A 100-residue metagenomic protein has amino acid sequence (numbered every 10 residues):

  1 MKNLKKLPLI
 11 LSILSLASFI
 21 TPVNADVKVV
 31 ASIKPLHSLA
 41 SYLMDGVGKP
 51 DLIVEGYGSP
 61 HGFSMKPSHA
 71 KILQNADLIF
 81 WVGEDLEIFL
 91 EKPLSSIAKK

Functional and structural regions predicted by a protein language model:
K2, A25-K100: Extracytoplasmic metal-acquisition and chelation regions
K2-P8: Twin-arginine (Tat) signal peptide motif
P8-F19: Bacterial N-terminal signal peptides
